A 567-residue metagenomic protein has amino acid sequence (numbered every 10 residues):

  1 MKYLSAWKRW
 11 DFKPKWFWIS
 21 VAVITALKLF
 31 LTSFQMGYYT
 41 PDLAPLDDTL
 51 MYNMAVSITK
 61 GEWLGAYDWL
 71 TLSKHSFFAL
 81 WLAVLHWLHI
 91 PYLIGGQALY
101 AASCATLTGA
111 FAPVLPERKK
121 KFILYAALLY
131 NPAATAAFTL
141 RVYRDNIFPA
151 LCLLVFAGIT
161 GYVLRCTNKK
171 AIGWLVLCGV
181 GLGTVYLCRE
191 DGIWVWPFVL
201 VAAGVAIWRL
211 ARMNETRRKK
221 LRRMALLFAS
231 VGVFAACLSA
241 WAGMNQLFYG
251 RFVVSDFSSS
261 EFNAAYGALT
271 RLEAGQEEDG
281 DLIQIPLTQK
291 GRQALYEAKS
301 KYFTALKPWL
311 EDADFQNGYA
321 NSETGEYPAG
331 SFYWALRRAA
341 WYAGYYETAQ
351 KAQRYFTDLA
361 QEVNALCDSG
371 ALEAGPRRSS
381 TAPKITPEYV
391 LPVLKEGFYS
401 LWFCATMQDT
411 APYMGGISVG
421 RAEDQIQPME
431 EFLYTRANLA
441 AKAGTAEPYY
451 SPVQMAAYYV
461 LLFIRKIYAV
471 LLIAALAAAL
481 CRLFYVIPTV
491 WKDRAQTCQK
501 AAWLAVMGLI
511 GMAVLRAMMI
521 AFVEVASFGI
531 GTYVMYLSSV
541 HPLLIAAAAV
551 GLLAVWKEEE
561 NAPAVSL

Functional and structural regions predicted by a protein language model:
M1-S33, R222-L226, W491-A505, E560-L567: Start-transfer (signal-anchor) and selected internal transmembrane alpha helices of multi-pass inner/ER membrane
K13-A44, N131, V233-M244, A513-A517: Transmembrane signal-anchor helices characteristic of membrane glycosylation enzymes that use polyprenol
M36-M54, W63-W81, W87: Extracytoplasmic catalytic/substrate-binding loops of multi-pass membrane glycan-assembly enzymes
P41-L46, L50-M51, F234-P387: Juxtamembrane membrane-water interface segments immediately following transmembrane helices in multi-pass
S76-A79, A83, H89-L93, A127-L151 (+2 more regions): Aromatic- and kink-enriched transmembrane "portal" helix at the membrane-lumen/periplasm boundary that abuts
W87-G96, D145, Y355-I510: Membrane-interface anchor segments at the N-terminal boundary of transmembrane helices in multi-pass membrane enzymes
Y92-E117, K121, A150, L154 (+1 more regions): Transmembrane-helix motifs of polytopic, lipid-linked glycan transferases
W174-R189, F234-A236, W241: Membrane-interface alpha helices of multi-pass inner-membrane proteins
